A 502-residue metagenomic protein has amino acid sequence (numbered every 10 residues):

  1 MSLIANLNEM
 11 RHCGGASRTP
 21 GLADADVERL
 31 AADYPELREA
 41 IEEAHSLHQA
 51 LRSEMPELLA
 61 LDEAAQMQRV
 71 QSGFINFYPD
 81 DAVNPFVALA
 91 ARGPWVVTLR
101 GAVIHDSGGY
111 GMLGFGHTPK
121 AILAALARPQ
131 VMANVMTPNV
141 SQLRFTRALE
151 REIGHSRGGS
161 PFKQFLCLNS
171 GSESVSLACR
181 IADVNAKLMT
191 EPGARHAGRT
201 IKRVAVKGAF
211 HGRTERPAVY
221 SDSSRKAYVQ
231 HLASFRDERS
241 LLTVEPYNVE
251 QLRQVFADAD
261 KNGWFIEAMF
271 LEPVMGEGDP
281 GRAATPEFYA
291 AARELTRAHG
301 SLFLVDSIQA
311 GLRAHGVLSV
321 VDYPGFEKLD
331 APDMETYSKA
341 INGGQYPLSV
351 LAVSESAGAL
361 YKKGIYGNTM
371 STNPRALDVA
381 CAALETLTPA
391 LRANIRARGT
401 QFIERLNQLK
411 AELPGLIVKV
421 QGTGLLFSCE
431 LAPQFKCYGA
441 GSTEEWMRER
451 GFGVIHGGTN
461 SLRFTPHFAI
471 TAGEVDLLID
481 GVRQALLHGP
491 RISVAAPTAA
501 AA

Functional and structural regions predicted by a protein language model:
M1-F162, A500-A502: N-terminal glycine-rich, Lys/His-bearing helix-loop that initiates the first secondary-structure elements of many
M1-G21, F115-G116, E150-L271, M275 (+1 more regions): PLP-dependent aspartate aminotransferase-fold enzymes
S2-N6, P389, P466-A502: PLP-dependent enzyme catalytic core of the Aspartate aminotransferase-like
R213-P217, G325-L360, T372-L377: Active-site PLP attachment segment
E272-T285, G300-F326: Conserved PLP phosphate-binding loop immediately N-terminal to the Schiff-base lysine helix in PLP-dependent enzymes
M370, C429-Q434, G453-V482: Conserved PLP-binding active-site segment of the aspartate aminotransferase-like
T372-N394, R398: Structural motif of enzymes handling amino- and sulfur-group chemistry
G399-E404, L413-W446, F468-G473: Conserved PLP-binding catalytic core of the aspartate aminotransferase-like
